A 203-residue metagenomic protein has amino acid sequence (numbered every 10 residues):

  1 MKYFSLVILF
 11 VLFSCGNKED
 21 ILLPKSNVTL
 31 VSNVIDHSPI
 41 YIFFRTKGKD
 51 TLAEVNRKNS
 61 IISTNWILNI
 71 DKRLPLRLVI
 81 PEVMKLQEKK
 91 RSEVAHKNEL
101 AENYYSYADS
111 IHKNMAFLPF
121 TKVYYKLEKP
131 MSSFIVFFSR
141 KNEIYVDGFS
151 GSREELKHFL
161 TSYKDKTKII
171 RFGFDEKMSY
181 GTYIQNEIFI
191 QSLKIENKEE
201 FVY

Functional and structural regions predicted by a protein language model:
M1-F4: Positively charged n-region of N-terminal signal peptides that target proteins for export
V11-S14: C-terminal motif of bacterial Sec signal peptides marking the signal peptidase cleavage site
G16-Y203: Long, low-hydrophobicity, acidic/polar, solvent-exposed interaction domains
